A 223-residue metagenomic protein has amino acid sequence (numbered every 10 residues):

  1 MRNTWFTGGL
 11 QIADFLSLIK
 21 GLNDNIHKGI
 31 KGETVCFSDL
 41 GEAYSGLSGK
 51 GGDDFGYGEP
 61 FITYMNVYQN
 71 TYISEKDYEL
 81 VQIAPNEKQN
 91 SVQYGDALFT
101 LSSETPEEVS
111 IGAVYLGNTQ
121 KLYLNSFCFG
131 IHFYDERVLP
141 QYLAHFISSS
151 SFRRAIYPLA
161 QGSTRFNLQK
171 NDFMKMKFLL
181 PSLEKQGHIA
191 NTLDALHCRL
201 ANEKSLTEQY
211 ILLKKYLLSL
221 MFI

Functional and structural regions predicted by a protein language model:
T7-S48, K175, L179-L180, L206-Q209: Non-catalytic DNA-recognition/assembly elements of restriction-modification systems
F15, K214-K215: Heptad-repeat alpha-helical coiled-coil segments used for dimerization/oligomerization and signal transmission
C36-G51, M65-A97: Sequence-specific dsDNA recognition surfaces
S48-G51, K121-F127, V138, R153 (+1 more regions): A short glycine-rich beta-alpha junction/loop motif
T63, P85-S148: A short beta-sheet element
S182-Y210: Extended amphipathic alpha-helical segments enriched in small hydrophobics
